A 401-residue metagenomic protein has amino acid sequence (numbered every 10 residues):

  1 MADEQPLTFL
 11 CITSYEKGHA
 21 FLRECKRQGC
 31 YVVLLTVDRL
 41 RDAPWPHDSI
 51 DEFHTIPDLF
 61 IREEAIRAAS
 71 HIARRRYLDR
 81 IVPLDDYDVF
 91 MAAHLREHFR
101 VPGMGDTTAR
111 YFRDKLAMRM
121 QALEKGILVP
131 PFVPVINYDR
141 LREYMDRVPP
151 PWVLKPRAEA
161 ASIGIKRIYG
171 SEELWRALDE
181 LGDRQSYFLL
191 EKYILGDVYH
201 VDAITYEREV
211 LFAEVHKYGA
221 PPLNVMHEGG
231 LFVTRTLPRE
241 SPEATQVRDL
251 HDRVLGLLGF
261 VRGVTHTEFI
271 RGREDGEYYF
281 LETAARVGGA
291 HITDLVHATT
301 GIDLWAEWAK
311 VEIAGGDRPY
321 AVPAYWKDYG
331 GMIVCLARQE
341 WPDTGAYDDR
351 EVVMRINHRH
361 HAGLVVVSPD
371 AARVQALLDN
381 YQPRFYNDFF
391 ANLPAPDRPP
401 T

Functional and structural regions predicted by a protein language model:
M1-T108, D139, P369-A372, D379-P400: ATP-binding N-terminal substructure of ATP-dependent carboxylate-amine bond-forming enzymes
Q5, G18, L141, E307-T401: Peripheral (often C-terminal) accessory segments that flank ATP-dependent C-N-forming ligase machineries
H71-L78, D146-V148, G182-R184: Glycine-rich phosphate-binding loop signature in dinucleotide/nucleotide-binding domains
E97-G164: A conserved helix-loop-beta module that forms one wall/lid of the active-site cleft in ATP-utilizing catalytic domains
L128-P130, P151-L154, I165-H200, V215 (+4 more regions): Conserved ATP-binding module of the ATP-grasp superfamily
V135, I165-G170, I204-Y206, V366-V367: Short beta-strand-to-turn element immediately C-terminal to the catalytic PLP-Schiff-base lysine in fold type I
E172, K192-F260, V264, R271 (+2 more regions): ATP-dependent carboxylate/phosphate-activation module, predominantly the ATP-grasp catalytic core and closely related
